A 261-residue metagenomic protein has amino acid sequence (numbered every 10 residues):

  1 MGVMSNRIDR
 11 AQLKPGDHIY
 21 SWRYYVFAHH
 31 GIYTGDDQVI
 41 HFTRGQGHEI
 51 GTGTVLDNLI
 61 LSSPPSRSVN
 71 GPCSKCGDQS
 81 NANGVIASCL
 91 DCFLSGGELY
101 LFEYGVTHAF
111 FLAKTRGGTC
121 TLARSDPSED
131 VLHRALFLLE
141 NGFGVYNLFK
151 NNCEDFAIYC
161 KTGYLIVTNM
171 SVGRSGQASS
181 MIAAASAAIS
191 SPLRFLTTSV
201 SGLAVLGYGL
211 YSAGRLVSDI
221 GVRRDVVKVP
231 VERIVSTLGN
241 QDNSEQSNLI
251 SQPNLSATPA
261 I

Functional and structural regions predicted by a protein language model:
M1-I261: Cysteine-nucleophile amide-bond enzymes
